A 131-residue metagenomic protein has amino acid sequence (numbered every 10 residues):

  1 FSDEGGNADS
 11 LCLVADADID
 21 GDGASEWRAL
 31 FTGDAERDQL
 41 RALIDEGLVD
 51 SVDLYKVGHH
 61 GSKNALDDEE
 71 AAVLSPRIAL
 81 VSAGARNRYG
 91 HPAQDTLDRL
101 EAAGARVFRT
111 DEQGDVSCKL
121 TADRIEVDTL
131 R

Functional and structural regions predicted by a protein language model:
F1-L54, A65, E112-R131: Core dinuclear metal-dependent hydrolase active-site scaffold
L40-D115: Cap/insert and terminal regions of metallo-dependent hydrolase folds
